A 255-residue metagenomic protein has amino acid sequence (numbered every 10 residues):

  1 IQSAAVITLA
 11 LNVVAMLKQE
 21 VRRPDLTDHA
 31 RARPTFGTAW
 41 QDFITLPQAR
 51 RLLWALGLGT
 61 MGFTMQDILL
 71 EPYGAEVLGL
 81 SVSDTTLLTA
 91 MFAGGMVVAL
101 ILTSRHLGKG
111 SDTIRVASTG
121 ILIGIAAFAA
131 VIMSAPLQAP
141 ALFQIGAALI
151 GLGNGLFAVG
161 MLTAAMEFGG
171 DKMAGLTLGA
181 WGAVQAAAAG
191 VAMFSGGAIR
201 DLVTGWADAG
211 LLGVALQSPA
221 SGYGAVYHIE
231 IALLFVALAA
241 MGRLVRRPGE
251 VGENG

Functional and structural regions predicted by a protein language model:
I1-V6, D201-A232: A membrane-interface helix-boundary motif in multi-pass transporters
V6-D25, L238-V245: C-terminal membrane-cytosol helix-exit motif in multi-pass small-molecule transporters
E20-L53, G255: Juxtamembrane intracellular "pre-TM" segments in multi-pass secondary transporters
I68-T85: Short amphipathic helix-loop junctions that connect adjacent transmembrane helices in Major Facilitator Superfamily/SLC
V82-S83, G169-V184: Loop-to-transmembrane helix entry/capping segments in MFS-fold secondary transporters and related SLC/MFSD carriers
V98-R115: Helix-to-loop junctions at the C-terminal end of transmembrane segments in multipass secondary transporters
L122-Q138: C-terminal ends and interior cores of transmembrane alpha-helices in multi-pass membrane transporters/permeases
L156-G170: Intracellular juxtamembrane helix-capping segments at the cytosolic ends of symmetry-related transmembrane helices
